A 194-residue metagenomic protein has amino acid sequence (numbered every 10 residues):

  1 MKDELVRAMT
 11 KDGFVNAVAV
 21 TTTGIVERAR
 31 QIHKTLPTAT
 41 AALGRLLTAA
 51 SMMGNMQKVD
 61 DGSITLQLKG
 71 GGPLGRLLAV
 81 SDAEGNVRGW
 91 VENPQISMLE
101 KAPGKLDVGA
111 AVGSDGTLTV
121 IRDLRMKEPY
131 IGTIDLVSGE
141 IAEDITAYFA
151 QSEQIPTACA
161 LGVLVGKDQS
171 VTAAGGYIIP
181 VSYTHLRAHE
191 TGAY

Functional and structural regions predicted by a protein language model:
K2-T117, I121: N-terminal functional module of multi-domain proteins
V26-R28, I121-I131, G175-Y177, V181: Acidic/polar active-site rim loop that often engages polyanionic ligands
K34-P37, E128-L136: Flexible, glycine/proline-enriched loop segments at strand-loop-helix junctions that form or flank small-ligand binding
I64, G116, Y130-G132, T157-L161 (+1 more regions): Generic beta-strand structural signal
S138, A142-K167, Y177: Internal active-site segments that recognize and position negatively charged phosphoryl groups and nucleotide moieties
S170-A174: Short terminal or interdomain "cap/linker" segment that borders an active site or interface and mediates
T184-T191: Conserved small/polar residues in nucleotide/adenosyl-binding loops
